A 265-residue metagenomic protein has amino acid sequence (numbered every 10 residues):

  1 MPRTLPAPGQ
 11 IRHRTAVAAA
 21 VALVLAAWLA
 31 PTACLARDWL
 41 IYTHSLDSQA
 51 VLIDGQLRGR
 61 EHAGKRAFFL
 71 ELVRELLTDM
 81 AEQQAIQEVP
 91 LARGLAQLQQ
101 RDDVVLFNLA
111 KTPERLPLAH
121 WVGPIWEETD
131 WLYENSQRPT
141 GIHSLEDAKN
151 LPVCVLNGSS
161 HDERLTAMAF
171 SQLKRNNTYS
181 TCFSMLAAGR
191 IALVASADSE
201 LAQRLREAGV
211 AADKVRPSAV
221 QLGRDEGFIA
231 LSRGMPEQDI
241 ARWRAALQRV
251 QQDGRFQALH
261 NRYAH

Functional and structural regions predicted by a protein language model:
R37-L118, V155: Extracytoplasmic small-molecule ligand-binding "clamshell" domains of the periplasmic binding protein/Venus flytrap
T43-D47, E128-W131, R206-A246: Periplasmic-binding protein-like
H62-E75, N135-F170, K174, C182-S184 (+1 more regions): Bilobed "Venus flytrap"/periplasmic-binding protein-like clamshell domains and structurally analogous long
A67-D79, L151-P152, I229-R262: Extended ligand-binding regions for polar small-molecule ligands
E75-D79, Q87-E88, A92-V104, H120 (+3 more regions): Short helices/loops that flank or line small-molecule/ion binding pockets
Q83, S160-N177, D213, L247-H265: Ligand-binding clefts/hinges and TM-proximal coupling segments of bilobed small-molecule sensing domains
Q83-P90, V155, S171-T178, M185 (+1 more regions): Short beta-strand-to-loop elements that line the ligand-binding cleft of bilobed periplasmic-binding protein-like
A85-D147, G158-S159, A219-L222: Acidic, polar ligand-binding/catalytic clefts
